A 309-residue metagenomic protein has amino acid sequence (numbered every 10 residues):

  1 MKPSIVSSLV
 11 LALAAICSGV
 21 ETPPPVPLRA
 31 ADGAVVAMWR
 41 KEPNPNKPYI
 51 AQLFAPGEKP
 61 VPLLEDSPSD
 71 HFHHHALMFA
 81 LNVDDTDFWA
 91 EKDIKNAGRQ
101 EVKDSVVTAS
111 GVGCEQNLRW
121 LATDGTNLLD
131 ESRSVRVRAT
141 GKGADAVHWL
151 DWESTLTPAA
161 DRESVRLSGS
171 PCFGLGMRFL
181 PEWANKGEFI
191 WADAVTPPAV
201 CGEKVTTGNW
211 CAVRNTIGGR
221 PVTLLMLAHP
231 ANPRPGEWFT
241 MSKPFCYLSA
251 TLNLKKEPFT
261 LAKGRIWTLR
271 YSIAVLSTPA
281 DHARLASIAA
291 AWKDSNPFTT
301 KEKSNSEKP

Functional and structural regions predicted by a protein language model:
M1-L9: Bacterial N-terminal signal peptides that target proteins for export
L9-G19: Hydrophobic h-region of N-terminal signal peptides that target proteins for export in Gram-negative bacteria
G19-F72, R166, A280, A286: Beta-strand-rich N-terminal accessory domains
E42-P45, Y49-F54, G143-F189: Acidic (Asp/Glu-rich), glycine- and aromatic
H75-A146: Extended, loop-rich substrate-binding clefts of extracytoplasmic carbohydrate-active enzymes
L118-D124, V135-G141, L156-A160, F179-W183 (+1 more regions): Beta-strand elements of well-folded, non-transmembrane domains
S164-P233: Active-site/ligand-binding surface loops and adjacent short beta/alpha elements that line catalytic pockets across
L224-P309: Beta-strand-rich recognition/accessory modules
